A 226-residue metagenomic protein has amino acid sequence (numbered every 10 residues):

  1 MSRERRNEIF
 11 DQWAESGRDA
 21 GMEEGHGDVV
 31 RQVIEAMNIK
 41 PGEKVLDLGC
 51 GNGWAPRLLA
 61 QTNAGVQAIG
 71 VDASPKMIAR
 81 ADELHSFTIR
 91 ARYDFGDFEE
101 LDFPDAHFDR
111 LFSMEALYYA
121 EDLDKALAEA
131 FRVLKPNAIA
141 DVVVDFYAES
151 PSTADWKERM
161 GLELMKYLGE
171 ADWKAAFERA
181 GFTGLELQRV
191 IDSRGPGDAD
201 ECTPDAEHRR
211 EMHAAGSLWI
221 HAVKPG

Functional and structural regions predicted by a protein language model:
M1-N38, W54-L58, M77-R80, L84 (+5 more regions): Conserved class I S-adenosyl-L-methionine
L46-E100: Class I SAM-dependent methyltransferase SAM/SAH-binding core
E99-R110: A short acidic, Gly/Pro-enriched loop at the edge of an enzyme's catalytic core that lines a small-molecule cofactor
R110-D122: A short SAM/SAH-binding and catalytic strip from SAM-dependent methyltransferases
D124-P136: A short glycine-rich, Lys/Arg-flanked "PGG" loop and its adjoining helix->strand segment in the class I
N137-V144: Conserved beta-strand signature within the Rossmann-like core of class I S-adenosyl-L-methionine
D145-L164: Short, glycine-/aromatic-enriched active-site segment of Class I SAM-dependent methyltransferases
M165-G181: Short alpha-helix
